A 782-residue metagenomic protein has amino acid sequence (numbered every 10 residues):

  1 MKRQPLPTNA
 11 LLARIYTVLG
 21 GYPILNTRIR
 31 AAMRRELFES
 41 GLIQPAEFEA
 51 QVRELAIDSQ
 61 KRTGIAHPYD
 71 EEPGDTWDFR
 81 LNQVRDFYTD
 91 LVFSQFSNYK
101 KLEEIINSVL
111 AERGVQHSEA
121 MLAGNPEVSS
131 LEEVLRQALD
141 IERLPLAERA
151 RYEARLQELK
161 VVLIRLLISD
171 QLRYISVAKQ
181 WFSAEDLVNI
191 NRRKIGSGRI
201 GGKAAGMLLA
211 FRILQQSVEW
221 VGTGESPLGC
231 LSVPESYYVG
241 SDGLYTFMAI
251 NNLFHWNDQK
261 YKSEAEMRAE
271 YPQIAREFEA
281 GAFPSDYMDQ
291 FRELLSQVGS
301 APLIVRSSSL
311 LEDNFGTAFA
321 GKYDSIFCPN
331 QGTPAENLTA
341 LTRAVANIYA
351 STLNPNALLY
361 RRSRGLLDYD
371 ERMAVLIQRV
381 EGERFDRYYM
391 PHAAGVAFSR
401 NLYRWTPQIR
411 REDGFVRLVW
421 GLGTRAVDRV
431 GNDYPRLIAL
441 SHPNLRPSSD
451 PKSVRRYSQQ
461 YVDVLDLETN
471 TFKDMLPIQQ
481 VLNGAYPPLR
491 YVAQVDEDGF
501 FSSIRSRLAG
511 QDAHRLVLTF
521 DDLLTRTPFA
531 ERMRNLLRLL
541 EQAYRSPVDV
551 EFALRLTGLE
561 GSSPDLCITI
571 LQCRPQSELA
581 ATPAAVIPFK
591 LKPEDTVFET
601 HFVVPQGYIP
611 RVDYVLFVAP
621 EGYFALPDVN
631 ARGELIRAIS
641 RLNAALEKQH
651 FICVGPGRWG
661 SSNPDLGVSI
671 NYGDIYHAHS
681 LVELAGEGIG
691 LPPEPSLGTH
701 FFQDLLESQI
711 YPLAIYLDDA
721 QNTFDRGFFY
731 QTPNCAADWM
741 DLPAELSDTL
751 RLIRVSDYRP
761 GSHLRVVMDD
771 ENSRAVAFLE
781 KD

Functional and structural regions predicted by a protein language model:
M1-L376, F385, D549, L556: N-terminal beta-alpha lobe that positions the nucleotide/phosphoryl donor in ATP/NTP-coupled carboxylate activation
M1-R165, D170-R173, S183, E293 (+3 more regions): N-terminal, non-catalytic alpha-helical interaction modules of very large eukaryotic scaffold proteins
E153-E158, I168-E225, F278-G686, D704 (+1 more regions): Conserved mixed alpha/beta core segments that line enzyme active sites in large multi-domain catalysts
